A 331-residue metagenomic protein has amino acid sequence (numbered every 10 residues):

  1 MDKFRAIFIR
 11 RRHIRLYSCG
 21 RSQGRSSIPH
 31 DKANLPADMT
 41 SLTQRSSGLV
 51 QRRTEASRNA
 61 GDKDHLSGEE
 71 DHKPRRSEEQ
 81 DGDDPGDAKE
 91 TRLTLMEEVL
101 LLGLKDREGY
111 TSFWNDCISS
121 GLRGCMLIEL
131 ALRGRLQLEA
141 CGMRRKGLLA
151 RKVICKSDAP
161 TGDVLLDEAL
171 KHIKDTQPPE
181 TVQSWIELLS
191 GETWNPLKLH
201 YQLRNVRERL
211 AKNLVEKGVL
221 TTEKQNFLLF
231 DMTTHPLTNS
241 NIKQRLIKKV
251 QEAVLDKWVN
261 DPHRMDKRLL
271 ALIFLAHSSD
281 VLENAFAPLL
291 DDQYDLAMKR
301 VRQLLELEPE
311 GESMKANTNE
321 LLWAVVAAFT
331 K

Functional and structural regions predicted by a protein language model:
D2-Q202, E308-K331: Short, amphipathic alpha-helical interface elements at domain boundaries that mediate macromolecular binding
M126-L130, G134, L210, L214 (+1 more regions): Short, structured motif recognition centered on aromatic/hydrophobic residues
L136, V219-L220: Short hydrophobic beta-strand motif reused across regulatory alpha/beta modules
A140-K171, T221-V254: Accessory beta->alpha helical hairpin/"wing" motif in late/C-terminal subdomains of nucleic-acid enzymes
I173, Q177-V206, A253-E283: Leucine-rich, amphipathic alpha-helical/linker segments
N195-L203, K217, E223-Q225, D231: Acidic, Ser/Thr/Pro-enriched low-complexity segments and adjacent helix/loop capping patches that create flexible
P236, S240-K331: Glycine-rich, aromatic-bearing surface loops/beta-hairpins
